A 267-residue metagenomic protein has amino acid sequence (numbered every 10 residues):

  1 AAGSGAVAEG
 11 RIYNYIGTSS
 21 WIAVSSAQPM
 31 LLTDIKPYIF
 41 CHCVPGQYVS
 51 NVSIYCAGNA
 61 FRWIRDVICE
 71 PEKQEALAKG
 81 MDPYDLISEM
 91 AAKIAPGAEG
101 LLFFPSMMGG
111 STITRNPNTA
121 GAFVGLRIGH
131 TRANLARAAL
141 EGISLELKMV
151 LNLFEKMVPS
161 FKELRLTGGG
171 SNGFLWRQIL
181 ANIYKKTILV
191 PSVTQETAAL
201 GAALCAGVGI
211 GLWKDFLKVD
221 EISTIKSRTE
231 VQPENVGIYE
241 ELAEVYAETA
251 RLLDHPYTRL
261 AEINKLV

Functional and structural regions predicted by a protein language model:
A1-G3, S20-V24, F103: Short beta-strand scaffold segments in enzyme catalytic cores
A1-R11: Conserved phosphate-binding catalytic cores of ATP/NTP-utilizing and phosphoryl-transfer enzymes
Y13-N14, A23: Conserved active-site beta-strand element of glycosyltransferases/polysaccharide synthases
V24-V267: Glycine/Thr-rich phosphate-binding loops that ligate phosphate moieties of nucleotide and other phosphorylated ligands
